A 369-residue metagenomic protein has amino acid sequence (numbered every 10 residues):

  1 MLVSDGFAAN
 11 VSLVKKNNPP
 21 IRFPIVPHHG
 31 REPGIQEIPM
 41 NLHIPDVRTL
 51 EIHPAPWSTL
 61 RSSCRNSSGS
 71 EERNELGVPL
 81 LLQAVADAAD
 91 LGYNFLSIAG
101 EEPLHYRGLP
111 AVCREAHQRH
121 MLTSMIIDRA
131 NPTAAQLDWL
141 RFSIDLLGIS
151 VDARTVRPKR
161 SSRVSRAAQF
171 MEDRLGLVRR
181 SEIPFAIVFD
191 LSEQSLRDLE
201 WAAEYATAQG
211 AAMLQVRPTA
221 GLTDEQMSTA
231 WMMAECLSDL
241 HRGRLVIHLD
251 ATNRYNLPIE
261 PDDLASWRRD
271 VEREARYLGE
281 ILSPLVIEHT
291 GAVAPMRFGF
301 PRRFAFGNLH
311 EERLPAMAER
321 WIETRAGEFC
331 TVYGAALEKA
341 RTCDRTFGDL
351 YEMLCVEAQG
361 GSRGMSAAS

Functional and structural regions predicted by a protein language model:
L2, G6, S12, P24 (+4 more regions): Radical SAM enzyme [4Fe-4S]-AdoMet core and its adjacent flexible, acidic and glycine-rich loops/tails across
S4-G6, L13, N18-S143: Conserved alpha-helical substructure of the radical SAM core
D5, N18-R31, M296-S369: Flexible mid-to-C-terminal extensions adjoining Fe-S/redox cofactors in radical SAM and related proteins
N41, D90, Q118, F142 (+4 more regions): Secondary-structure boundary motif
N41-L42, R276-Y277, W321: Short secondary-structure boundary/capping segments
S68, A88, L122-T123, A206 (+2 more regions): Alpha-helix boundary/capping residues
N74, A99-E102, I126, V164 (+3 more regions): A generic secondary-structure micro-motif detector that highlights 1-2 residue hydrophobic/ambivalent hotspots embedded
A84, V112, L140, K159 (+3 more regions): A structural signal for short hydrophobic/aromatic patches embedded in well-ordered alpha helices
